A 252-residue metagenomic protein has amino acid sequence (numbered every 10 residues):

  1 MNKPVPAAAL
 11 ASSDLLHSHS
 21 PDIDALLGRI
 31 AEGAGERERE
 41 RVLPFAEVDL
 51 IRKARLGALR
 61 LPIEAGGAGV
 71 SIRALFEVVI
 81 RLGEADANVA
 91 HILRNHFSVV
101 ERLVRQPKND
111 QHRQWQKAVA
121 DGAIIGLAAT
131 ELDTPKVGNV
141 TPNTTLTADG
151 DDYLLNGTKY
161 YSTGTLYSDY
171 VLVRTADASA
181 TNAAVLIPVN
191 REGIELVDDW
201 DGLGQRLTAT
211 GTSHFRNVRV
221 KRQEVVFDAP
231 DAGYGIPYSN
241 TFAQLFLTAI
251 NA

Functional and structural regions predicted by a protein language model:
N2-L61, G67-E77, F246-A252: Alpha-helical interface subdomain recognition
F45-K53, A58-T158, T163: Glycine-rich flavin
Q106-K108, D149-D151, A176-S179, V189-E192 (+1 more regions): Short loop segments at secondary-structure junctions
A123, V140-P142, Y167-D169, T181 (+1 more regions): A generic structural signal for well-ordered coil/turn residues at beta-strand boundaries that shape enzyme active-site
V137, T163-G164, E195-L196, R222-V225: Short helix/loop capping segments that flank catalytic or ligand/cofactor-binding pockets
T158-L196: A short core secondary-structure module
G202-A252: Glycine-rich beta->alpha junctions and the first turn(s) of the following alpha-helix
